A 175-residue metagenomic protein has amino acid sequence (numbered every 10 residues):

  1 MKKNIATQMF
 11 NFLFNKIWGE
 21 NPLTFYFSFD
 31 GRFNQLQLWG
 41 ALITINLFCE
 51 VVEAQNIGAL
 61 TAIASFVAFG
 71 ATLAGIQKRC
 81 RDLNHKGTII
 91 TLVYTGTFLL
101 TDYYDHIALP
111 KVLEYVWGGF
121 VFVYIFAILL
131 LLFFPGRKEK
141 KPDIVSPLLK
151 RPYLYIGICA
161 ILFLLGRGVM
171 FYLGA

Functional and structural regions predicted by a protein language model:
K2-I45, T72-T88, A127-I156: Membrane-interface extramembranous regions at the lipid-water interface
W39-V52, L92-L100, G157, I161-L165: Hydrophobic, lipid-facing residues on alpha-helical transmembrane segments of integral membrane proteins
N56-G58, H106-E114: Membrane-interface helix caps and helix-loop-helix hairpins in membrane proteins
G58-A64, Y115, V123, Y153 (+1 more regions): Small-residue packing motifs within transmembrane alpha-helices
A62-K86, T91-Y104, G118-P142, L173-A175: Membrane-cytosol interface at the C-terminal ends of transmembrane alpha helices in small multi-pass membrane proteins
F163-A175: Juxtamembrane boundary at the C-terminal end of a transmembrane helix
